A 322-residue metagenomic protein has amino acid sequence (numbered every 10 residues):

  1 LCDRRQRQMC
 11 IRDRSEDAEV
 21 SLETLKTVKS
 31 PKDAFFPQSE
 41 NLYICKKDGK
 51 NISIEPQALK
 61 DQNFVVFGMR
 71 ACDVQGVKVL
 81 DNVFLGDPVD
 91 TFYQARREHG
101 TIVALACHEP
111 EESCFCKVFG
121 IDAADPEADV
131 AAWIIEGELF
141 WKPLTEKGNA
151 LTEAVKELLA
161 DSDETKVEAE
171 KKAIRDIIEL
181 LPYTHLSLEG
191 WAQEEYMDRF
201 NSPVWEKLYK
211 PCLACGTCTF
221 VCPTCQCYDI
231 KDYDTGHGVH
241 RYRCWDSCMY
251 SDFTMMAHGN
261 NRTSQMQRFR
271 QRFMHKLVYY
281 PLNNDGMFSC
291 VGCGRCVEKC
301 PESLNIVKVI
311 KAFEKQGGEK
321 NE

Functional and structural regions predicted by a protein language model:
L1-R7, I11: Single conserved hydrophobic/aromatic residue that forms the stacking wall/gate of nucleotide- or nucleobase-binding
Q6, T217, R295, K299: Active-site helix adjacent to the Tyr-X3-Lys
R12-D73, K78: Glycine-rich, N-terminal phosphate-binding loop and its surrounding beta-alpha-beta segment
T27-N41, I177-L188, C248, M256-T263: Active-site-proximal helix-loop elements at catalytic-domain edges
M69, V74-A214, T219-Y250: Catalytic cores of enzyme domains
L188-K210, Y228-E322: Ferredoxin-type iron-sulfur electron-transfer modules in oxidoreductases and energy-metabolism complexes
